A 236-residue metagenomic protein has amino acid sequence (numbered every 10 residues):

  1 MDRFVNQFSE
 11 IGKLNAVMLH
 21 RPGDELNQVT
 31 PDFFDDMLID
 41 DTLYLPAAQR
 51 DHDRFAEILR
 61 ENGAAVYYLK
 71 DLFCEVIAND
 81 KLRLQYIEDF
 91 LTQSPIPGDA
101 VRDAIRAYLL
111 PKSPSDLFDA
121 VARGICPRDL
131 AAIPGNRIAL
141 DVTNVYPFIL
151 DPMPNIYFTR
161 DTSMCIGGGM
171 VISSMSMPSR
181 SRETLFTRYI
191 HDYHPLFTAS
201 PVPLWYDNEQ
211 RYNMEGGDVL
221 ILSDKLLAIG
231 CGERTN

Functional and structural regions predicted by a protein language model:
M1-N236: The feature marks the mature, well-folded catalytic cores of soluble enzymes
